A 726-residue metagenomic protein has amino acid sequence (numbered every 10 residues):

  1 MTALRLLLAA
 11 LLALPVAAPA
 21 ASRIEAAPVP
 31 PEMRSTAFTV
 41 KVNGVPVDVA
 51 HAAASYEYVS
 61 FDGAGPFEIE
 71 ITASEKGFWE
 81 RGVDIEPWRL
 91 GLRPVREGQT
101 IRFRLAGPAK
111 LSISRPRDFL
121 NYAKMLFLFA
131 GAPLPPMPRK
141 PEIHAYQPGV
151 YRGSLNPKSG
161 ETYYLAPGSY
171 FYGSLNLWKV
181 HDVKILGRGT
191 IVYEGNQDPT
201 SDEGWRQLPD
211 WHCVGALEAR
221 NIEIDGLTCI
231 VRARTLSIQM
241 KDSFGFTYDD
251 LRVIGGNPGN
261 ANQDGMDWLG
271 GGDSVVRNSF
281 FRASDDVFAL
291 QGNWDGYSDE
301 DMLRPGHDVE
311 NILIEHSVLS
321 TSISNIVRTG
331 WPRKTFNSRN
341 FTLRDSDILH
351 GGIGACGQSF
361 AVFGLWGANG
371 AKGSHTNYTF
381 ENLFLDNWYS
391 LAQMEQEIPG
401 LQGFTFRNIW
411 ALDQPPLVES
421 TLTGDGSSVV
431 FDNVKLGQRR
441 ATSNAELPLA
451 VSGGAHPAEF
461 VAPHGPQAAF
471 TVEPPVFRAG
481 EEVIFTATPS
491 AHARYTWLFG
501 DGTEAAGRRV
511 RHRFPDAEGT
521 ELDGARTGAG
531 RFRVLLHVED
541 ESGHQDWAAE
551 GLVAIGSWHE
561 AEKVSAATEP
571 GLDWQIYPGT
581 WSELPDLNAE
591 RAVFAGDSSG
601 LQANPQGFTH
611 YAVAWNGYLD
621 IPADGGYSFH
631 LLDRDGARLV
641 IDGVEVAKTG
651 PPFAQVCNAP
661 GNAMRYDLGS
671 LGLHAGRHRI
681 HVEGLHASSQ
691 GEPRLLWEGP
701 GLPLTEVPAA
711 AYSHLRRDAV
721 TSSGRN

Functional and structural regions predicted by a protein language model:
M1-A9: Sec-dependent signal peptide recognition, specifically the positively charged N-region followed immediately by
A9-A18: Hydrophobic h-region of N-terminal signal peptides that target proteins for export in Gram-negative bacteria
A21-G465: Extracellular/periplasmic carbohydrate-active domains that bind, remodel, or depolymerize complex polysaccharides
G63-E68, R478-I484, D624-G626: Short coil/turn motif common to extracellular beta-sandwich-like domains
K110-S112, I484, R531-L535, G626-S628 (+1 more regions): Short, conserved beta-strand segments of beta-strand-rich sandwich/propeller modules, principally
R115, V538, V682-G684: Conserved structural position at the C-terminal beta-strand of extracellular beta-sandwich adhesion modules
H464-W558, T609, L696-G701, A719-N726: Extracellular/lumenal mature domains of secreted and surface-exposed proteins
Q545-D546, G551-L552, G556-N726: Acidic/polar, compositionally biased interaction segments
